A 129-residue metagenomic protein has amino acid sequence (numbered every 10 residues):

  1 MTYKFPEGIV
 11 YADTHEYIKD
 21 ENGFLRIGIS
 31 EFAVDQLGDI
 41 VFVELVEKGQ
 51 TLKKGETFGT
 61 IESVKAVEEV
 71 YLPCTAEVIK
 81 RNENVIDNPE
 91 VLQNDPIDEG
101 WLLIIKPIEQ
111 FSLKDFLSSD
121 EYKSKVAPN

Functional and structural regions predicted by a protein language model:
M1-K54, E90, N94-Q110, D115-N129: Acidic, low-complexity mobile loops and tails
Y3-P6, V70, C74: Short, glycine/small-residue-enriched coil/turn segments at secondary-structure junctions
V10, E44, E62, E68-L72: Small beta-strand-rich domains/subdomains or short beta-sheet motifs embedded in larger alpha/beta proteins
I18-D20, V64, R81: Residue-level recognition of beta-strand microenvironments
E31, K65, C74: A short beta-strand motif that forms part of the nucleic acid-binding face of small beta-barrel RNA-binding folds
E47-I61, L72, E77-I79: Short, well-structured beta-strand-loop connectors
F58-G59, V64-A66, N84-V85, E109: Short, charged beta-turn/beta-strand-edge "cap" motif at the junction between a beta-strand and an adjacent loop
T75, I79-K80, I86-D87, Q93: Charged, amphipathic alpha-helical coiled-coil/dimerization segments
